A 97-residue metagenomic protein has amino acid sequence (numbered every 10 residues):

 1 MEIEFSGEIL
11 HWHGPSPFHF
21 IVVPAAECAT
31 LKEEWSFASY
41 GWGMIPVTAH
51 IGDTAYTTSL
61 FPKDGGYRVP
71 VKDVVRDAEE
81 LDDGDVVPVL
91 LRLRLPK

Functional and structural regions predicted by a protein language model:
M1-D64, D85-K97: Long, compositionally biased stretches
W35, K72-D77: Short alpha-helix capping/helix-loop boundary micro-motifs
G65-D73: Short, structured beta-strand/loop micro-motifs enriched in basic residues and often containing a Trp
